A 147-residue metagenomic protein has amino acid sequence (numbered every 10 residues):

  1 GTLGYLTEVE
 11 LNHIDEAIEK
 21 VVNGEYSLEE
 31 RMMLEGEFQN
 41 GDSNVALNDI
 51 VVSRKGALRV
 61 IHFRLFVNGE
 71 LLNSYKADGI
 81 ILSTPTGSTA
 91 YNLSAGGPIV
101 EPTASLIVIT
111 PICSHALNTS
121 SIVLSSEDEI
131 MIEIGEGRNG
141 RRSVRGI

Functional and structural regions predicted by a protein language model:
T2-D78: Catalytic core of DAGKc-family lipid kinases
T7-E8, L93-S94, R145: Short, glycine/acidic-enriched capping/hinge loops at junctions between secondary-structure elements
V22, E101-S105, I109, S114 (+1 more regions): Structural signature of FAD isoalloxazine-binding scaffolds in flavoprotein oxidoreductases
E30-M32, A46, R59-I61, K76-D78 (+5 more regions): A generic structural signal for well-ordered coil/turn residues at beta-strand boundaries that shape enzyme active-site
L34, F63, I107, I130 (+1 more regions): A broad, low-specificity signal marking well-ordered, structured residues that form hydrophobic/aromatic
Q39, N44, V52, A57 (+2 more regions): ATP/nucleoside-binding phosphotransfer catalytic cores, i.e., glycine-rich phosphate-binding loops
N48, R54, T84, P111 (+1 more regions): Pocket-edge structural micro-motifs
S74-A77, L82-N118: Gly/Ser/Thr-rich active-site loops/lids in small-molecule metabolic enzymes that frequently grip phosphoryl groups
